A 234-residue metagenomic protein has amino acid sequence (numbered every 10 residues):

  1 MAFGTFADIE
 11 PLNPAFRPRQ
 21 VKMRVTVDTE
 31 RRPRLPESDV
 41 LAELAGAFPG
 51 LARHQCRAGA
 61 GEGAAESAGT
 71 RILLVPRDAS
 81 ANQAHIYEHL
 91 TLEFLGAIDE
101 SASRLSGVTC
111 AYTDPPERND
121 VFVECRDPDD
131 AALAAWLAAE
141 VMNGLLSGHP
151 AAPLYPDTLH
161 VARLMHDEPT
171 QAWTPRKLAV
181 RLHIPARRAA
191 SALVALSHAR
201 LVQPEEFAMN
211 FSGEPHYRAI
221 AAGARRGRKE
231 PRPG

Functional and structural regions predicted by a protein language model:
L41-V123: M16/MPP (pitrilysin/insulinase) zinc-metallopeptidase core fold and M16-derived inactive scaffolds
F122-A152: M16/insulysin-pitrilysin zinc metalloprotease superfamily fold
L146-A162, R188, N210-S212, R226: Short alpha-helical segments that sit at the start of domains
L154-A172, R176, V180: Short amphipathic alpha-helical interface segments
T174-R176, E206-R232: Short, cationic-aromatic polyanion-contact patches
L178, L193-R200: Basic amphipathic alpha-helical segments that dock to polyanions
I184-A195: Short amphipathic alpha-helical interaction segments
S197-M209: A short, conserved structural fragment
